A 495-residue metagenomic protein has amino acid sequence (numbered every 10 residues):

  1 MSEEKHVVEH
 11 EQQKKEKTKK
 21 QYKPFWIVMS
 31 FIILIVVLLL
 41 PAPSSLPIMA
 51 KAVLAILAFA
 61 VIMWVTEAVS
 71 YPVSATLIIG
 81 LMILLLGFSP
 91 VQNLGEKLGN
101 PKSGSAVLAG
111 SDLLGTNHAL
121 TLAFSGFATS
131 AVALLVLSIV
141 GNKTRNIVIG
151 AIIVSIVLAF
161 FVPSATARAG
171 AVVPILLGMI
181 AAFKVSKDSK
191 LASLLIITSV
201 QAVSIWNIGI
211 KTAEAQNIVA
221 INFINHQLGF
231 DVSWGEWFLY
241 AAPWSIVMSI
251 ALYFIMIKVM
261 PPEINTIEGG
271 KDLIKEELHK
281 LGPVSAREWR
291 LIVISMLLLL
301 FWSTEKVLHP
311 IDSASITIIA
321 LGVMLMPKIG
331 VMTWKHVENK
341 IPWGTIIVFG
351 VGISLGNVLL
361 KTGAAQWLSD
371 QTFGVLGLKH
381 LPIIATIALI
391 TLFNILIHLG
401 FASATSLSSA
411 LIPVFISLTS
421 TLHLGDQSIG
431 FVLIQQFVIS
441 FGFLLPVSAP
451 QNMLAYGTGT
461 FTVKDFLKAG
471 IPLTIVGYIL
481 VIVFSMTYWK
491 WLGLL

Functional and structural regions predicted by a protein language model:
M1-L134, E236-D370, L473-Y478, V483-L495: Hydrophobic transmembrane alpha-helices of multi-pass small-molecule transporters
T18, P24, S44, S125 (+10 more regions): Helix-loop-helix module between adjacent transmembrane segments
V28, I48-L54, F127-S130, V136-I153 (+5 more regions): Membrane-interfacial loop-to-helix junctions in multi-pass transporters
A52, F59, A75-I83, I147 (+12 more regions): Alpha-helical transmembrane segments of multi-pass membrane proteins, especially transporters and channels
L122, L135-G141, G178-A181, H279 (+4 more regions): Short amphipathic alpha-helical coupling elements at transmembrane boundaries
L137-I208, A215-L228, S403-V438: Hydrophobic transmembrane alpha-helices that form the pore/transport pathway of multi-pass ion and small-solute
M179-P262, Q451-Y488: Membrane-core helix-loop-helix motifs of multi-pass transport proteins
V185-S186, A242, V351-L355, A365 (+1 more regions): C-terminal transmembrane helix pair
